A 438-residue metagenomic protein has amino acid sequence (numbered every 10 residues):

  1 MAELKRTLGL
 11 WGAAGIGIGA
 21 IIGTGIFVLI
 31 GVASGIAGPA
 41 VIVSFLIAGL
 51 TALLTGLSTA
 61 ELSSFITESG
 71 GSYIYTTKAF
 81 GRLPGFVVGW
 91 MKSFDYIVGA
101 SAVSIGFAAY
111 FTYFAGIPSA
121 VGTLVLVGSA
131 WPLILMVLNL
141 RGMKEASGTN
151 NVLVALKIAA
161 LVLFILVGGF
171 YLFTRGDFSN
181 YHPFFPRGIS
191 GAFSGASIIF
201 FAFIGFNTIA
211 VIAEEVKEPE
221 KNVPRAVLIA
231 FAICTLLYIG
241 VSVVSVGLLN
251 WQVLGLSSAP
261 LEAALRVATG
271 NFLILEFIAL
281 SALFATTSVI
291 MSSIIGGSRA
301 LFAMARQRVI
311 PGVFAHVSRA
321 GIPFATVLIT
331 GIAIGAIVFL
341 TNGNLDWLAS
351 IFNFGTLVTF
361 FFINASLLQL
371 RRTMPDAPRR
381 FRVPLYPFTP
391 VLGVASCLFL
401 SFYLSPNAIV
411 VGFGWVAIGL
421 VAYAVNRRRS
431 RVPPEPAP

Functional and structural regions predicted by a protein language model:
M1, T77, L83, S104-V127 (+6 more regions): Helix-loop-helix connectors at the membrane interface of multi-pass transporters/channels
M1-G31, I36-A40, L46, A52-A60 (+6 more regions): Membrane-interface "cap" regions at the ends of multi-pass membrane proteins
L8-F27, W131-I134, G168-Y171, F184-V244 (+1 more regions): Hydrophobic, membrane-embedded alpha-helices of multi-pass small-molecule transporters
V32-I36, S44, L53-P132, M136-L140 (+4 more regions): Hydrophobic transmembrane alpha-helices that form the core helical bundles of multi-pass secondary transporters
I74-Y75, T112-P118, F184, G195 (+3 more regions): TM-loop-TM module centered on a large, flexible mid-protein loop between adjacent transmembrane helices in multi-pass
F114, A155-P183, S242-L249, F360 (+1 more regions): Hydrophobic alpha-helical segments and their helix-loop junctions in multi-pass secondary transporters
G122-T174, P186, V227-F231, A349-F362 (+2 more regions): Membrane-interface loop-to-helix entry segments
P186, V313-F324, F360-A408, R429-P438: C-terminal membrane-solvent junction of multi-pass transporters and transport-like membrane proteins
